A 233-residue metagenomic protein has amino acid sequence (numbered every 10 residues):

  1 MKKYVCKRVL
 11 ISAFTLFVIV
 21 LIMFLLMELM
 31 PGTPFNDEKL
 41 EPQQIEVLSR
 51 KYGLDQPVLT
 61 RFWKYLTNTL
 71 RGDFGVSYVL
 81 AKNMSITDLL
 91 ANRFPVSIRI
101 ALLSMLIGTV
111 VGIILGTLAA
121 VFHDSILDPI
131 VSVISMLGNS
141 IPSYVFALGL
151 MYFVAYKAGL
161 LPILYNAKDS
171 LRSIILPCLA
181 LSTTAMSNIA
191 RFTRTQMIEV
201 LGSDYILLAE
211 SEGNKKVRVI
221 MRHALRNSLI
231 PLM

Functional and structural regions predicted by a protein language model:
M1-S12, L40: Transmembrane alpha-helical segments of polytopic membrane transport and secretion proteins
K2-K3, L90-L127, S143, A167-M233: Alpha-helical transmembrane segments of integral membrane proteins, especially multi-pass inner/plasma-membrane
V9-L26, L102, L106-I114, L118 (+6 more regions): Generic alpha-helical transmembrane segments of integral inner-membrane proteins, especially permease/transport modules
L16-W63, V79-A81, A158-L176: Hydrophobic alpha-helical transmembrane segments of membrane transport/permease proteins and related membrane-embedded
E28, D37, T117-V121, Y152 (+4 more regions): Transmembrane helix-loop junction
E46-R50, K64, N68, D88 (+5 more regions): Short amphipathic alpha-helical coupling elements at transmembrane boundaries
D55-I113: An internal, D/E-rich "acidic patch" concept
V76, M84, S132-R191, T195: Membrane-water interface segments at transmembrane-helix boundaries in multipass membrane proteins
